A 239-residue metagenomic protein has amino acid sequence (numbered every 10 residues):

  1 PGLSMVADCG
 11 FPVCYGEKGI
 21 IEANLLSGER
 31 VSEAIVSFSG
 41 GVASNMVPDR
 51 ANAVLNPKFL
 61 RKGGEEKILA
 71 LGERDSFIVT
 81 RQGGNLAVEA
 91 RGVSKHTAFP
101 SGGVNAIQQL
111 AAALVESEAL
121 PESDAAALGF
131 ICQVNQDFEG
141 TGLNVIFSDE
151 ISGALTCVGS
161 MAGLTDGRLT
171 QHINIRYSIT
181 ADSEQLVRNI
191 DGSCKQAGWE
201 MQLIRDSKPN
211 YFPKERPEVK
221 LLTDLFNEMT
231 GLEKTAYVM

Functional and structural regions predicted by a protein language model:
P1-Q108: Fold-level recognition of mixed alpha/beta catalytic cores in primary-metabolism enzymes, strongest
F11, S44, A53, T165-R168 (+2 more regions): A generic structural micro-environment signature that highlights single residues at secondary-structure boundaries
K18-I20, M46-N52, G83, S152-C157 (+2 more regions): Short gly/pro-enriched beta-turn/loop segments at secondary-structure junctions
E66-F77, S117-P121, D191-W199: A common structural junction motif
R91-S94, A98-D166, R176-Q185, K195-M239: An extended, acidic, His-containing surface patch that forms the Zn2+-binding/catalytic region of metallohydrolases
